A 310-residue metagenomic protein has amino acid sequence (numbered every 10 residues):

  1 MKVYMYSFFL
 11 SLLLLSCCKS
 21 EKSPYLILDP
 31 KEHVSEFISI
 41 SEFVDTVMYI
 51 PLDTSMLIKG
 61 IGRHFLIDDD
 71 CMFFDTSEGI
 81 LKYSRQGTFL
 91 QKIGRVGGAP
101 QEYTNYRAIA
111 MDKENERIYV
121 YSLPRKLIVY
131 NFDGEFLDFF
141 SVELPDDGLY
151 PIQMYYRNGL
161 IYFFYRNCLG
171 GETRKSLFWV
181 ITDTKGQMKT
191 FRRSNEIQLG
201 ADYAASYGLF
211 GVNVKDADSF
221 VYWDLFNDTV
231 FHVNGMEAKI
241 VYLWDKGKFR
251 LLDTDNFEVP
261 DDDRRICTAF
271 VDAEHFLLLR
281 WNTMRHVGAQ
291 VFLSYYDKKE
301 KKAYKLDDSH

Functional and structural regions predicted by a protein language model:
E21-P51: Blade/loop signatures of beta-propeller domains
L26, L66, D70-T76, E116-S122 (+5 more regions): Short beta-strand elements that form the blades of beta-propeller/WD-repeat-like and other beta-sheet-rich scaffold
T46-E78: Beta-strand-rich domains and repeat architectures in extracellular enzymes and scaffolds, especially beta-propellers
D53-M56, T88-N115, S122, L144-P145: Blade-loop segments of beta-propeller domains
G60-R63, T104-I109, D147-Y155, D202-G211 (+2 more regions): Repeated scaffold domains used in trafficking and secretory/extracellular systems, primarily beta-propellers
L123-K175, T190-L199: Asp-box/WD-like beta-propeller blade repeats and closely related beta-sheet repeat scaffolds
K175-K185, V291-E300: Beta-propeller blade signature
V241-D262, K298-H310: Conserved blade-ending motifs and adjacent loop-strand segments that build the rim/top face of beta-propeller domains
